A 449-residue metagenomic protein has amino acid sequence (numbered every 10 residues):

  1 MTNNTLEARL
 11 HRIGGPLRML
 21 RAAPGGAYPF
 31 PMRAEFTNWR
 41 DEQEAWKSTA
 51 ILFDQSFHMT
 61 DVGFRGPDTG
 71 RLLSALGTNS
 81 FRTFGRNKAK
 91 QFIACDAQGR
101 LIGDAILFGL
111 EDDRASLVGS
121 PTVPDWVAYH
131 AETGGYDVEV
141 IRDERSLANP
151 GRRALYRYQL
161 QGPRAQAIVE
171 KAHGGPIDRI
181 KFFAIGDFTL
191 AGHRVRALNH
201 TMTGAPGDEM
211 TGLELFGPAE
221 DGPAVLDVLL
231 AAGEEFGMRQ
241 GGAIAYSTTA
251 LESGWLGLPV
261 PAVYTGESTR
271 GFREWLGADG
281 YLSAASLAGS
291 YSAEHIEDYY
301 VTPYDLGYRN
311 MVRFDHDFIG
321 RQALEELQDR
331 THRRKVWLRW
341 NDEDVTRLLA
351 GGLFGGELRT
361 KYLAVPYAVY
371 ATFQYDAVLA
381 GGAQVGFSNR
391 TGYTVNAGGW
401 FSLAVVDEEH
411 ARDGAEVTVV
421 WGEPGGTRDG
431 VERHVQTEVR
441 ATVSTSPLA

Functional and structural regions predicted by a protein language model:
M1-G25, A34, E111-A449: Conserved, structured C-terminal
M1-Q91, R100, K335: Acidic, proline/glycine-enriched N-terminal capping motif
D54, D68, D96, G103-D104 (+2 more regions): Acidic side chains
F64, A105, V118-P121: Glycine-rich, histidine-containing beta strand-loop boundary motifs that form or position
T83-G85, A94-R100, A105-E111, N149-P150: Short, charge-rich binding segments
F84-C95, G99, I185-H193: Charge-dense polyanion-binding interfaces
